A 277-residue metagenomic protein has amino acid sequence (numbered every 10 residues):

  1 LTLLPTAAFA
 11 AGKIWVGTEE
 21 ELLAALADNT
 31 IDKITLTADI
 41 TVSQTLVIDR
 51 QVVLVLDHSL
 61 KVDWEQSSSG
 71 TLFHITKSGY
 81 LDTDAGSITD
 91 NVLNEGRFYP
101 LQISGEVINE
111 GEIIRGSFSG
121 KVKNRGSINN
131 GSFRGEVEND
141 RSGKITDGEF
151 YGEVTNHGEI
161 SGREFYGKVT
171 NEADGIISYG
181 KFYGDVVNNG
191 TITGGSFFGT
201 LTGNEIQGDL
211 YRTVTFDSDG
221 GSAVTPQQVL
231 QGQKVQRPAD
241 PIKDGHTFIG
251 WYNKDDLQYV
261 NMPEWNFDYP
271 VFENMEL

Functional and structural regions predicted by a protein language model:
L1-F9: Sec-dependent N-terminal signal peptides of Gram-positive bacterial secreted proteins and lipoproteins
A11-T37: Acidic Gly/Asp/Thr-rich repetitive segments characteristic of extracellular carbohydrate-active and adhesion proteins
T18, A25, L36, L54 (+4 more regions): Extracellular/surface recognition and adhesion modules
E19-E20, I34-V52, L60: N-terminal extracellular ligand-recognition/capping segment immediately after the signal peptide
V52-N91: Right-handed parallel beta-helix/beta-spiral solenoid domain characteristic of secreted/periplasmic
E65-H74, E95-S104, I114-K121, N130-E138 (+6 more regions): Extracellular beta-strand/beta-solenoid scaffold signature
G184-Y211: Leucine-rich solenoid repeat scaffolds
D209-L277: Secondary-structure capping and domain/repeat boundary segments
